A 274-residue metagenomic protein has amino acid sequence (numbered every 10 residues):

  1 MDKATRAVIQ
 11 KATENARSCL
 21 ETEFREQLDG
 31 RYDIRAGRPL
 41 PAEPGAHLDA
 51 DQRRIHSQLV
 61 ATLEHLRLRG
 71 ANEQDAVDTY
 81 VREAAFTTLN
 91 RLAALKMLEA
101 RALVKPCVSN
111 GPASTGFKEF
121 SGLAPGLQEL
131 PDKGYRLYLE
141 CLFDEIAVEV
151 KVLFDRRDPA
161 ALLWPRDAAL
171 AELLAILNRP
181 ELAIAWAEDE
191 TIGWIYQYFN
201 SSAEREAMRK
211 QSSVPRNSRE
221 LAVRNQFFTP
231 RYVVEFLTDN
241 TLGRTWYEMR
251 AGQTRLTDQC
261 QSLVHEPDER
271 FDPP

Functional and structural regions predicted by a protein language model:
M1-P274: Preference for the N-terminal adenyl/adenosyl cofactor-binding alpha/beta module
